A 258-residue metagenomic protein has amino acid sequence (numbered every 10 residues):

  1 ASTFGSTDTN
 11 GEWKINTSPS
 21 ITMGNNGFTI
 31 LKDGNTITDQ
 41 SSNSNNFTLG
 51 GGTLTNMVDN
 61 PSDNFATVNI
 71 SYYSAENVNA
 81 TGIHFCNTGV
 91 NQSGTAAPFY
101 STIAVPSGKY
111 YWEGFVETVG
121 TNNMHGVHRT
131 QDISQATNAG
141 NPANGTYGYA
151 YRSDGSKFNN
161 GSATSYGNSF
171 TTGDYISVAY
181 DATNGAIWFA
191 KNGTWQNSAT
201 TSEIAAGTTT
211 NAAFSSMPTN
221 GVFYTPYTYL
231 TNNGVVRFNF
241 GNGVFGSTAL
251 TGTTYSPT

Functional and structural regions predicted by a protein language model:
A1, F28-L31, D39, W112-V116 (+3 more regions): Short hydrophobic/aromatic patches on beta-strands that form ligand-binding or substrate-lining surfaces
A1-N45, G50-D63, W188, T194-T208 (+2 more regions): Extended recognition patches within non-cytosolic domains
T36, S42-S44, D59-H84, V116 (+1 more regions): Predominantly extracellular/luminal regions of secreted and cell-surface proteins, especially disulfide-bonded
V78-V105, N160-T164: Secreted extracellular polysaccharide-interacting domains
N91-A150: Secretory/extracellular carbohydrate-interaction modules and structurally similar beta-sandwich "look-alikes"
M124-Q131, G185-T194: Short, surface-exposed beta-strand/strand-loop-strand elements in extracellular ectodomains
G155-Y175: Short, aromatic/His-centered strand-loop micro-motif at the edge of beta-sheets
F170-A186: Localized edge beta-strand/strand-to-loop motifs within extracellular or lumenal beta-rich domains
